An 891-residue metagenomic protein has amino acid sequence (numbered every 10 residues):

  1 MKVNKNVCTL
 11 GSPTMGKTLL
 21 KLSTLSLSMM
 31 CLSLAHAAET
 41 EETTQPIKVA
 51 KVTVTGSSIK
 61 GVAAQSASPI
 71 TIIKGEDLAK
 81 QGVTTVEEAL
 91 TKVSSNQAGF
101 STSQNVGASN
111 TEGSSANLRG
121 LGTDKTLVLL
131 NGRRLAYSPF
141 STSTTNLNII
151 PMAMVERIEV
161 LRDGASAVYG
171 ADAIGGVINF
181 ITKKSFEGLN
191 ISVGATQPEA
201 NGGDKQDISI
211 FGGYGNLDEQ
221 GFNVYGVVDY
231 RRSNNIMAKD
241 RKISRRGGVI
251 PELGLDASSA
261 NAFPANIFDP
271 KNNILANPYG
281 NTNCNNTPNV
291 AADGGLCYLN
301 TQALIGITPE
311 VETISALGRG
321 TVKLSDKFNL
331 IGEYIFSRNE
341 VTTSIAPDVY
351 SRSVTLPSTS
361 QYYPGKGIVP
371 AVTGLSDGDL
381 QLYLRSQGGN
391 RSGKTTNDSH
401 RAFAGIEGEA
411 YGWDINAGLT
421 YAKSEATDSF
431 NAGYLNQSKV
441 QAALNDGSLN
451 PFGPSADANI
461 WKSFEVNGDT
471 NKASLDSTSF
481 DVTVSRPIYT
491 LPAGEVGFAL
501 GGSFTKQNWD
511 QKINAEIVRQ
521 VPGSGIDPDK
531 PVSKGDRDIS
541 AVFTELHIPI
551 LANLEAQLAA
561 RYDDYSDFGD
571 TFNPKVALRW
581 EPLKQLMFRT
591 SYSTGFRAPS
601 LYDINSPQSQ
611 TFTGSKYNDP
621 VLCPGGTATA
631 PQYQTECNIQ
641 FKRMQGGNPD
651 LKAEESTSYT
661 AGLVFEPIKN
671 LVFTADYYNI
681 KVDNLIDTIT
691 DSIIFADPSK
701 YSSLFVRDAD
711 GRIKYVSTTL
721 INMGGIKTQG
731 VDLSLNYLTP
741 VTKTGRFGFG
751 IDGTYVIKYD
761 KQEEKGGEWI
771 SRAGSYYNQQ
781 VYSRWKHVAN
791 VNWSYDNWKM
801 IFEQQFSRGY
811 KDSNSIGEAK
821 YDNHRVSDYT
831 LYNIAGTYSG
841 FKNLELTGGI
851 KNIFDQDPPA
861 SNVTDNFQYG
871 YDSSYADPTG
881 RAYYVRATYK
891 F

Functional and structural regions predicted by a protein language model:
K2-V83, E87-V93, S209-N216, N283 (+5 more regions): N-terminal Sec signal peptide and the immediately downstream disordered periplasmic leader that contains the TonB box
L78, L90, I158-E159, I178-F180 (+6 more regions): Non-catalytic regulatory/gating segments with a bias toward low-complexity or hydrophobic composition
V86-A89, S114-N117, N146-N148, D172-V193 (+1 more regions): N-terminal periplasmic accessory domains that precede and gate Gram-negative outer-membrane beta-barrel machines
L90-R134: Extracytoplasmic beta-strand/coil segments of soluble accessory domains associated with Gram-negative outer-membrane
R133-R162: Short acidic/polar hinge/loop motifs at secondary-structure boundaries that mediate gating or recognition
K242-P251, I274-V311, L317, K327-I539 (+3 more regions): Surface-exposed, low-complexity loop segments enriched in small/polar and acidic residues
L435, V672, I757, F806-S815 (+1 more regions): C-terminal beta-signal and adjacent terminal beta-strands/loops of Gram-negative outer-membrane beta-barrel proteins
V672, Y677-N814: Gram-negative outer-membrane beta-barrel transporters
